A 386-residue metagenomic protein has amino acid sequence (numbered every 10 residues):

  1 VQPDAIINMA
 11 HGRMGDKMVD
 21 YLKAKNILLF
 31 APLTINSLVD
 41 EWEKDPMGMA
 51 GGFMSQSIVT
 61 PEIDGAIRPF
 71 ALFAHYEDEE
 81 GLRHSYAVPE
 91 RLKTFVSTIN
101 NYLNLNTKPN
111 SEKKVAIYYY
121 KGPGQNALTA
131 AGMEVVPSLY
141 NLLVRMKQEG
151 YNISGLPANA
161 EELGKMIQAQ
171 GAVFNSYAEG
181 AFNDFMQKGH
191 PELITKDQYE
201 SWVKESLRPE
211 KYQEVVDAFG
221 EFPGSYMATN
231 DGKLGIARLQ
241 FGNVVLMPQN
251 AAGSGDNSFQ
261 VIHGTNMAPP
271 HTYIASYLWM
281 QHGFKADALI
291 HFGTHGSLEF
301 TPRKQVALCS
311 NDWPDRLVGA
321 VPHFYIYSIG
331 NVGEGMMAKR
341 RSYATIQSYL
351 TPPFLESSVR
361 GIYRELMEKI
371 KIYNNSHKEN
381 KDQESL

Functional and structural regions predicted by a protein language model:
V1-L386: An N-terminal assembly and electron-transfer interface module characteristic of large anaerobic redox and radical
